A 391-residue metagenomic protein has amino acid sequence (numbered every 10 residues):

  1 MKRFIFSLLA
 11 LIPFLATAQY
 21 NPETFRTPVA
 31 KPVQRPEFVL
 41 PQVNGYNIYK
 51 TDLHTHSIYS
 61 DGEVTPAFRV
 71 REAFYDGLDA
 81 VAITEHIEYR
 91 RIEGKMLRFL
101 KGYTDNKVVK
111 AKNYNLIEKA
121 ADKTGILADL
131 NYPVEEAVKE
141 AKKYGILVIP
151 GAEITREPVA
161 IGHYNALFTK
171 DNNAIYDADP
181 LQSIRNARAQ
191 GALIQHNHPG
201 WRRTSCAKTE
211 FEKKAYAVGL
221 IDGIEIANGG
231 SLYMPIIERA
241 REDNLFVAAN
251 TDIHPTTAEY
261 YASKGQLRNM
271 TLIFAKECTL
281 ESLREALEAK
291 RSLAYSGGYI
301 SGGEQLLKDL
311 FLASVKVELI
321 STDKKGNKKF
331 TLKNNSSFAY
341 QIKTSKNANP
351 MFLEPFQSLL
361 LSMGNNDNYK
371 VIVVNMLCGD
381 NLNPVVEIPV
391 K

Functional and structural regions predicted by a protein language model:
K2-L8: Sec-dependent signal peptide recognition, specifically the positively charged N-region followed immediately by
P13-F14: N-terminal signal peptide c-region/cleavage motif recognized by signal peptidases
Q19-D52, V70-R71, G162-T169, T204-K391: Charged catalytic cores and adjacent phosphate/nucleic-acid-binding surfaces used for phosphate/nucleic-acid chemistry
A30-Q190, N197, I226-A227, S231-E238 (+1 more regions): A metal-dependent hydrolase metal-coordination microenvironment
Y59, W201-S205: Short, small-residue-enriched loops and turns at beta-alpha junctions that line or gate enzyme active sites
L193, P199, K208-E210: His/acidic metal-ligating clusters that form di-metal
